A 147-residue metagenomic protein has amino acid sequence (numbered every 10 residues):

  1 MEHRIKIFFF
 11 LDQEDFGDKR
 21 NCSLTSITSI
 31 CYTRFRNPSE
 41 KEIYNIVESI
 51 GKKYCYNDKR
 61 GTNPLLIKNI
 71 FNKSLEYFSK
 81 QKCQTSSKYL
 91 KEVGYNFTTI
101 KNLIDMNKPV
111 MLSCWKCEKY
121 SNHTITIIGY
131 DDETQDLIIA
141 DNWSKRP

Functional and structural regions predicted by a protein language model:
M1-P64, K116, E133-T134: Active-site-adjacent structural segments surrounding the nucleophilic cysteine of cysteine proteases and isopeptidases
N45-P147: Conserved active-site-adjacent core of cysteine acyl-enzyme catalytic domains
